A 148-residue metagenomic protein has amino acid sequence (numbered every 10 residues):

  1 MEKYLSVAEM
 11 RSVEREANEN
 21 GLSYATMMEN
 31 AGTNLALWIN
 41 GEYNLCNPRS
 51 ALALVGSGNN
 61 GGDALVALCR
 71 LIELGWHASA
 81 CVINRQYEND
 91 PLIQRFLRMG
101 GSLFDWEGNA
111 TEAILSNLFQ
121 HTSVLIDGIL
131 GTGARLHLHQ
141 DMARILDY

Functional and structural regions predicted by a protein language model:
M1-L5, N44-Y148: Glycine-rich phosphate/dinucleotide-binding loop and adjoining beta-alpha-beta core of small-molecule
M1-R49: Positively charged, low-complexity intrinsically disordered leader regions
